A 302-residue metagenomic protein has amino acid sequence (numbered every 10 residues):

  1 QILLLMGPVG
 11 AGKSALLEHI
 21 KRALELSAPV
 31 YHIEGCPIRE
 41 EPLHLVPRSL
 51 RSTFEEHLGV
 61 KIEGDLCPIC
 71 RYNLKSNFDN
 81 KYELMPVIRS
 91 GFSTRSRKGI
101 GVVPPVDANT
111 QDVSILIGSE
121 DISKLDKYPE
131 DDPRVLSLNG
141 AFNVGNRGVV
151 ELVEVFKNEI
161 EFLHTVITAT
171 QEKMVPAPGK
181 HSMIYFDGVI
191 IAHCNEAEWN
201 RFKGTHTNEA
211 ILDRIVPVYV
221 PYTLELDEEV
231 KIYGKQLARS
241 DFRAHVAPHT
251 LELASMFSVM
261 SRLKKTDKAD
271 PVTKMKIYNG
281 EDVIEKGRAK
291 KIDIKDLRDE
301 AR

Functional and structural regions predicted by a protein language model:
Q1-R302: Conserved ASCE/P-loop NTPase catalytic core
